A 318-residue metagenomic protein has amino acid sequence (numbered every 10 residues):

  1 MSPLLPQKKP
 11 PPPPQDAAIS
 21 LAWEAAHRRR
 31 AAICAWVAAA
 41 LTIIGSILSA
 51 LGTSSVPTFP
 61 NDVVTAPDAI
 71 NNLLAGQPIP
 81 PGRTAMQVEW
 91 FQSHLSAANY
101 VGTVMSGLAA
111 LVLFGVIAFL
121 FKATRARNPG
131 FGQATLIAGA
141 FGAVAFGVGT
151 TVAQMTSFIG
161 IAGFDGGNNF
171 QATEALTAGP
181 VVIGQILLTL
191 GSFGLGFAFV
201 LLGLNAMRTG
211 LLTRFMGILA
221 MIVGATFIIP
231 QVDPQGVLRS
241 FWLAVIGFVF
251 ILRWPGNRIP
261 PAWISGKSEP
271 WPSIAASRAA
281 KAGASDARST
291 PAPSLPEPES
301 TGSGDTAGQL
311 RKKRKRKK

Functional and structural regions predicted by a protein language model:
S2-K318: Hydrophobic, aromatic-enriched alpha-helical segments typical of multi-pass transmembrane helices
